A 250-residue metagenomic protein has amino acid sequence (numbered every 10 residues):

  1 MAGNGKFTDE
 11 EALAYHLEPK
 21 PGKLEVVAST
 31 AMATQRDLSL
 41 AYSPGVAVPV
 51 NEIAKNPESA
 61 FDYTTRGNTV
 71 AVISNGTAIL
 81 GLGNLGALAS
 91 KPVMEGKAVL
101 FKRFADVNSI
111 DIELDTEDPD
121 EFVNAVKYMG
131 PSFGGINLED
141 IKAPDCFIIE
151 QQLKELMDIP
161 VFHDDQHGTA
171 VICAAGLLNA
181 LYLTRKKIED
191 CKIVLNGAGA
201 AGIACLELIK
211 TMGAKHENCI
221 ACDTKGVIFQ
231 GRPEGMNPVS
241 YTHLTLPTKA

Functional and structural regions predicted by a protein language model:
A2-V161: N-terminal ligand-binding/catalytic initiation module
A71-A78, C173, D190-I209: Glycine-rich adenosine-cofactor-binding loop
G76, D115, H167, G197-A200 (+1 more regions): Acidic, glycine-rich active-site loops and adjacent beta-strand->loop/helix elements that engage anionic groups
H163-N179: A glycine-rich, Thr/Ser-enriched phosphate-binding loop motif common to dinucleotide/cofactor-binding enzymes
L177-D190: A short, basic/flexible loop-to-alpha-helix module at the beginning of a structural domain
K187-G197, E217-K225: Beta-strand segments within the central parallel beta-sheet cores of soluble alpha/beta enzyme folds
A214-N237: NAD(P)-binding Rossmann-fold cofactor-contacting core
T242-T248: Conserved small/polar residues in nucleotide/adenosyl-binding loops
